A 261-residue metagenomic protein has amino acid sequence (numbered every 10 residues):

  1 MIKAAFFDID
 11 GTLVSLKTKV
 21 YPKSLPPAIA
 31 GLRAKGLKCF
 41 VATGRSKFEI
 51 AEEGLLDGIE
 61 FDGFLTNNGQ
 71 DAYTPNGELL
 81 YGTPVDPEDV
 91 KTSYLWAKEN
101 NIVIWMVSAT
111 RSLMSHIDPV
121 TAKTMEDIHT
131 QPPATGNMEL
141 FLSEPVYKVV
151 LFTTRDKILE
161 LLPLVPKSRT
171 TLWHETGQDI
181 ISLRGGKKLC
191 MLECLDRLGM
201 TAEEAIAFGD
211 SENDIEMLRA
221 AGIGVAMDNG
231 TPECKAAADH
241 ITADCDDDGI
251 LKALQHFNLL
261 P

Functional and structural regions predicted by a protein language model:
M1-F7, A30, A34, M200: Non-catalytic pre-domain segments flanking phosphatase-related domains
K3-T18: Asp-based phosphoryl-transfer active-site loop
V20-V120: Active-site phosphate-binding/coordination module
P26, A30, I215-E216, P232: Alpha-helical segments flanking ligand/cofactor-binding loops in enzyme cores
F40, L65, I206-F208, V225 (+1 more regions): Hydrophobic/aromatic beta-strand patches that form the interior of the parallel beta-sheet core in alpha/beta enzyme
D57-E60, N68, L164-K167, A220-A221 (+1 more regions): Short, structured coil segments at secondary-structure junctions
W96, N100-F208, E212-A220, N229: Conserved acidic, metal-coordinating active-site core of Asp-based, Mg2+-dependent phosphoryl-transfer enzymes
A220, V225-P261: Asp-based, Mg2+/Mn2+-dependent phosphohydrolase catalytic module
